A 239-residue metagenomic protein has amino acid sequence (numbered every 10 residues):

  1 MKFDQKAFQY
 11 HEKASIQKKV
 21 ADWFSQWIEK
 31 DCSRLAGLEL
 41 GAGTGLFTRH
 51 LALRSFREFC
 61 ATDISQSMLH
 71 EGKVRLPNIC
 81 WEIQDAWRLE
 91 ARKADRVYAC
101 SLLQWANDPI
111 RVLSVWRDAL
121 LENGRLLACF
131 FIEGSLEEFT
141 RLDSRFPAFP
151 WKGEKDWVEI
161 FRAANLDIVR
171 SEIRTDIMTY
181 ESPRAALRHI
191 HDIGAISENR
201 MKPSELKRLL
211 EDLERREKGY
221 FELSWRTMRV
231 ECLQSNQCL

Functional and structural regions predicted by a protein language model:
M1-C32, L46-H50, M68: Conserved class I S-adenosyl-L-methionine
K13-Q17, T44-L46, A148-F149, D167-L239: Conserved Class I S-adenosyl-L-methionine
L38-L89: Class I SAM-dependent methyltransferase SAM/SAH-binding core
W87-V97: A short acidic, Gly/Pro-enriched loop at the edge of an enzyme's catalytic core that lines a small-molecule cofactor
R96-D108: A short SAM/SAH-binding and catalytic strip from SAM-dependent methyltransferases
I110-R125: A short glycine-rich, Lys/Arg-flanked "PGG" loop and its adjoining helix->strand segment in the class I
L127-K152: Conserved class I S-adenosyl-L-methionine
P150-A164: Short alpha-helix
